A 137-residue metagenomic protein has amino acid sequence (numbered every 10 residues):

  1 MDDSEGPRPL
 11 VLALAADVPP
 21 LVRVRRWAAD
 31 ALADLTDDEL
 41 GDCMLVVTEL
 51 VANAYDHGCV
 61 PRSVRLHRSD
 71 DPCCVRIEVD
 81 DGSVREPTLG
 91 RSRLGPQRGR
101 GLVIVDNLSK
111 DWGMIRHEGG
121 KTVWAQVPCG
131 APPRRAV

Functional and structural regions predicted by a protein language model:
M1-V11, Y55-V137: Conserved beta-strand-loop-beta-strand hairpin that lines the nucleotide-binding pocket of ATP/GTP-utilizing enzymes
V11-R25: STAS-typified acidic loop motif
V22-T48: Conserved short strand/loop->alpha-helix "switch" segment adjacent to the catalytic nucleotide/phosphoryl-transfer site
A31, L35, N53-A54, I115: Histidine kinase transmitter module recognition
V46, V51-D56: Short, well-structured hydrophobic secondary-structure segments
